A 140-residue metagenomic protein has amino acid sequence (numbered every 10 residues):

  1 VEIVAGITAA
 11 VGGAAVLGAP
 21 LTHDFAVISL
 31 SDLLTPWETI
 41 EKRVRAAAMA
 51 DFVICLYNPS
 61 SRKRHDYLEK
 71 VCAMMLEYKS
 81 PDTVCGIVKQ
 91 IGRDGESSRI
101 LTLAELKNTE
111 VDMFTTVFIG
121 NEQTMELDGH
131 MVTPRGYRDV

Functional and structural regions predicted by a protein language model:
V1-A50: Class I SAM-dependent methyltransferase SAM-binding "motif I" and its flanking Rossmann-like core
M49-V140: A contiguous loop/helix-start segment that scaffolds small-molecule binding in enzyme catalytic cores
